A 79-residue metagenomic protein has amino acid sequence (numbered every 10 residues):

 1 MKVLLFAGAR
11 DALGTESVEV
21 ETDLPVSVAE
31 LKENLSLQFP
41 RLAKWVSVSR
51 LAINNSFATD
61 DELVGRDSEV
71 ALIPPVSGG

Functional and structural regions predicted by a protein language model:
M1-G78: Ubiquitin-like/PB1-type beta-grasp interaction modules and other compact soluble beta-rich domains
